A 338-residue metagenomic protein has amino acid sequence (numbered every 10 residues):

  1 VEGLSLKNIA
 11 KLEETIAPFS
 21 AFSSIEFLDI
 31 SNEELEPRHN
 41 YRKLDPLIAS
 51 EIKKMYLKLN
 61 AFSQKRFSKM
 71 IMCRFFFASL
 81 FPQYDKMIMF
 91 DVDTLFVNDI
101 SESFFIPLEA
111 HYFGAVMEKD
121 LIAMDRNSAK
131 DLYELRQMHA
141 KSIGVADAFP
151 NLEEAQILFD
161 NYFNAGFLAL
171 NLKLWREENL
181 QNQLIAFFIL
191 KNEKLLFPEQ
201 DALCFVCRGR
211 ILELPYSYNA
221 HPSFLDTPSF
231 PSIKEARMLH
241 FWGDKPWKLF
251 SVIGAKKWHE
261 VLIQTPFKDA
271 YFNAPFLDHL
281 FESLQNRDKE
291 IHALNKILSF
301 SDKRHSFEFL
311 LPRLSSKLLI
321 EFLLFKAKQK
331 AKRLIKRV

Functional and structural regions predicted by a protein language model:
V1-L4, A115-M117: Short internal beta-strands
L4-K11, I122-M124: Short, charged/polar "capping" segments at the starts of alpha-helices and the immediately preceding loops
N8-A21, A129-L132: Short, aromatic/basic amphipathic alpha-helical patches
P18-S79: Active-site-proximal specificity loops/subdomain of glycosyltransferases
M87: Short aromatic/hydrophobic "clamp" motif used to bind/position activated sugar donors
F90: Catalytic metal- and UDP-sugar-binding loop of GT-A-like glycosyltransferases, i.e., residues flanking the conserved
T94-A129: Conserved donor-nucleotide/metal-binding helix-loop-beta segment in metal-dependent transferases, i.e., the alpha-helix
G144-F149, E154-V338: A glycosyltransferase accessory/donor-loop signature
